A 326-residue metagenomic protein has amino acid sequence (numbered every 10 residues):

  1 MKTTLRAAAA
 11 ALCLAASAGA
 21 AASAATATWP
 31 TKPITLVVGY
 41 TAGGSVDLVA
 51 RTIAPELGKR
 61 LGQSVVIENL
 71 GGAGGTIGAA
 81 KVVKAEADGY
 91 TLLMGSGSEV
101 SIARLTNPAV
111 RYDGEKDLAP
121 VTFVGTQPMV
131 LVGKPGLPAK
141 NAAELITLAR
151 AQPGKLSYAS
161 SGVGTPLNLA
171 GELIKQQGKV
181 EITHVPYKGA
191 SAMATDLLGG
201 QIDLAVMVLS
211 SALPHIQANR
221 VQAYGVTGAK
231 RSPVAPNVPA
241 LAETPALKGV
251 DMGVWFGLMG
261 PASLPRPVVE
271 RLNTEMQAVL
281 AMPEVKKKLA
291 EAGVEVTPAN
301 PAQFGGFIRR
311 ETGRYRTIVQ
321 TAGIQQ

Functional and structural regions predicted by a protein language model:
M1-T31, A143, Q326: Short, low-complexity disordered leader/linker segments with a strong preference for bacterial N-terminal type II
A24-K116, K155, K179-V206, H215 (+2 more regions): N-terminal (or domain-start) structured segment
T31-P33, Q176-Q177, Q217-A218, E243 (+1 more regions): An extracytoplasmic/periplasmic, membrane-proximal ligand-sensing/linker region
S45-V49, I53, L57, G78 (+12 more regions): Stable alpha-helical elements in mature extracytoplasmic
K84-Y90, L105-A192, L241-A246, W255-K288: Hinge/capping helix and adjacent helix->loop/strand transition within the periplasmic-binding protein
L93-S96, S160, G225-V226: Short beta-strand segments
V100-A109, N168, L173-Q177, L204-V238: A ligand-binding cleft/hinge motif common to bilobed small-molecule-binding domains
